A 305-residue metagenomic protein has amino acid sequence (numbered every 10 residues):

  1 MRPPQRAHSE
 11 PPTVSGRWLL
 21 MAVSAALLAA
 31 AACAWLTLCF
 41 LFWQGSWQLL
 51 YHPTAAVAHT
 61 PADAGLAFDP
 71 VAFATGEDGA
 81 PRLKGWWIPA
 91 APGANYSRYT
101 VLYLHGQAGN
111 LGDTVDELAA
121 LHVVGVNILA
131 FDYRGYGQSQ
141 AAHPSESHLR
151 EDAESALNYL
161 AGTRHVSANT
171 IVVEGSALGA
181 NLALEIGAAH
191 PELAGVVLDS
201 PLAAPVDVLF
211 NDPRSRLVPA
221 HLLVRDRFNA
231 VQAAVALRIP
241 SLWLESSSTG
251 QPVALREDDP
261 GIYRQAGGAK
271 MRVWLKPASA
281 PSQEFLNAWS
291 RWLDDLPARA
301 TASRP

Functional and structural regions predicted by a protein language model:
A31-T75: An N-terminal hydrophobic leader/cap segment in hydrolases
D78-A161: Membrane-embedded segments
E117, A230, I239, P252-R264: Short alpha-helix in the alpha/beta-hydrolase fold that links the catalytic acid
H165-A177: Alpha/beta-hydrolase fold nucleophile elbow
G175-E185: Glycine-rich nucleophile elbow surrounding the catalytic serine of serine-hydrolase chemistry
V197-D207, D226-N229: Active-site nucleophile loop of the alpha/beta-hydrolase fold
A236-R238, W243-S247: Short beta-strand/loop motif that positions the catalytic acidic residue of the alpha/beta-hydrolase fold
P260-P305: C-terminal catalytic histidine-bearing segment of alpha/beta-hydrolase fold enzymes
